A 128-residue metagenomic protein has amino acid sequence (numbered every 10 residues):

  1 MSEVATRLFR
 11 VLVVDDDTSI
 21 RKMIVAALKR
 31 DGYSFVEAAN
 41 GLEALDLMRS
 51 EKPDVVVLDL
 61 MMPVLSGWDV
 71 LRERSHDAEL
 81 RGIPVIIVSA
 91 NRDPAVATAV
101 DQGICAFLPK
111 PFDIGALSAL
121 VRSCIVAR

Functional and structural regions predicted by a protein language model:
M1-L12, G115-R128: Non-catalytic signal-transmission and effector/linker regions of two-component phosphorelay proteins
K22-R30: Charged docking surfaces used in two-component/phosphorelay signaling
G32-A39, L47: Short hydrophobic/Thr-rich beta-strand motif most characteristic of the beta2 strand and flanking loop of CheY-like
E51-V57: Active-site beta3 strand of CheY-like receiver
M62: Receiver (REC) domain active-site loop signature in two-component systems and cognate sites in sensor histidine kinases
K110: A Lys-centered signature of the CheY-like receiver
